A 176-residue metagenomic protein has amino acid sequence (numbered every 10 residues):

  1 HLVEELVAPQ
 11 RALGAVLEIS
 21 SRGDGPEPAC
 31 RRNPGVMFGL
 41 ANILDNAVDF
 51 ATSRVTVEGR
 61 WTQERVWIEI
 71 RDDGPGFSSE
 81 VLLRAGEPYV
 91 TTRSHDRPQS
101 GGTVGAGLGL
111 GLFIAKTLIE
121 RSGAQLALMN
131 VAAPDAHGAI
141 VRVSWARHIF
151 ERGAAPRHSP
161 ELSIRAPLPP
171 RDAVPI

Functional and structural regions predicted by a protein language model:
H1-A15, G39-L40: Short beta-to-alpha transition helix within the HATPase_c
I19-L40: Conserved short strand/loop->alpha-helix "switch" segment adjacent to the catalytic nucleotide/phosphoryl-transfer site
R54-R65: Short beta-strand/loop element within the Bergerat-fold HATPase_c
D72: Acidic ATP/Mg2+-coordinating residue in the GHKL
F77-S100: Short conserved segment of the HATPase_c
P98-K116: Glycine-rich phosphate-binding loop
